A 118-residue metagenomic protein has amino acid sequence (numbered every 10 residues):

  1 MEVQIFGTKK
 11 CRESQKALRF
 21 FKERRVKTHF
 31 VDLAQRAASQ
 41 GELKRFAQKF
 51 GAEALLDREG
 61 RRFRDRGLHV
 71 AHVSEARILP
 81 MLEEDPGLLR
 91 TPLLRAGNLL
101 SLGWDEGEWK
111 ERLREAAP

Functional and structural regions predicted by a protein language model:
M1-R24, T28-R36: Local sequence-structure signature of Cys/Sec-based thiol-disulfide redox active-site neighborhoods
L33-P118: Thiol/selenol-based redox catalytic cores and closely related redox-interacting motifs
